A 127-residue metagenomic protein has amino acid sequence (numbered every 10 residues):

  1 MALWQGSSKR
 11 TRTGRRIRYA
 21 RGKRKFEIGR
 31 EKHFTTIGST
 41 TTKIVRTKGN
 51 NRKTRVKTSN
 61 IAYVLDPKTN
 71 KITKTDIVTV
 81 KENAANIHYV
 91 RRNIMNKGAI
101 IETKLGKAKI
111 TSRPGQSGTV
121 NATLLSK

Functional and structural regions predicted by a protein language model:
A2-K127: Ribosome-associated RNA-binding proteins
